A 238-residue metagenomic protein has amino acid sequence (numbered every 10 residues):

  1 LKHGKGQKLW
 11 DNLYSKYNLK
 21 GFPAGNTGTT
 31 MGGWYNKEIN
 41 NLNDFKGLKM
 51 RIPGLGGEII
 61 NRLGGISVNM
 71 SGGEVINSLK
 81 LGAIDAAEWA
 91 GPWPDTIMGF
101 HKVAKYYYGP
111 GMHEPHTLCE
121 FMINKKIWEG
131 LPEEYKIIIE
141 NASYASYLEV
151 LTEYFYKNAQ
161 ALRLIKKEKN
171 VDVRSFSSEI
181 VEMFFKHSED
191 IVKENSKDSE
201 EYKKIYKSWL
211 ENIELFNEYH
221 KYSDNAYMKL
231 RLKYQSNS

Functional and structural regions predicted by a protein language model:
L1-K5: Extracytoplasmic "Venus flytrap"/periplasmic binding protein-like
Q7, N12-S238: N-terminal secretory/targeting leader peptides
